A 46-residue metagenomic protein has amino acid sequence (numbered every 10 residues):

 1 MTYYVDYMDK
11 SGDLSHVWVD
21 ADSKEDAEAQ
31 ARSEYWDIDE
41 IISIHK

Functional and structural regions predicted by a protein language model:
M1-S15: Short aromatic-glycine-(Arg/Gly/Cys) micro-motifs in beta-strand/loop hairpins
D13-S23: A short, exposed loop/beta-hairpin motif centered on an aromatic-Gly-Thr core
S33-K46: Short, mixed-charge low-complexity intrinsically disordered segments
